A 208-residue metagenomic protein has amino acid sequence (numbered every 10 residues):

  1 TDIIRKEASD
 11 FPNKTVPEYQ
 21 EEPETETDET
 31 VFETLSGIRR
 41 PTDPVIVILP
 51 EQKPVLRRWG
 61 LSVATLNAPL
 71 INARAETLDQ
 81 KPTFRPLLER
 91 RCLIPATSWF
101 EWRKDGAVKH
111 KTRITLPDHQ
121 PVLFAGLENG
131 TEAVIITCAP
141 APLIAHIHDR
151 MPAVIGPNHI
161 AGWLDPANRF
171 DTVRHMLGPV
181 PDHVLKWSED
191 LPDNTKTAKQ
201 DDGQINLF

Functional and structural regions predicted by a protein language model:
T1-F208: Short linear sequence motif anchored by a di-proline
